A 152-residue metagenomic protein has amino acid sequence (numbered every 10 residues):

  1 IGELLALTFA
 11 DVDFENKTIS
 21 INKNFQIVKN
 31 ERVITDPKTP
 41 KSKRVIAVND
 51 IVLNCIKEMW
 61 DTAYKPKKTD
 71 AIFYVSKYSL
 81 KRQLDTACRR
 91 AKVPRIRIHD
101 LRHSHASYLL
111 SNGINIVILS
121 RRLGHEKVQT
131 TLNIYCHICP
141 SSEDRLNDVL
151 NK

Functional and structural regions predicted by a protein language model:
G2-L7, L119: Alpha-helix N-cap/helix-start motif at helix boundaries, enriched for small hydrophobics
A6-E58: Conserved tyrosine-mediated DNA breakage-rejoining catalytic core shared by Y-recombinases
N16-I21, R97, Y108, S120-I138 (+1 more regions): Short functional hotspots where side chains directly engage DNA or cofactors
Q26, N30-D36, I114, N133-K152: DNA/chromatin major-groove-contacting recognition/catalytic segments
I46, N54, D61-V75, K81-R121 (+1 more regions): Short, basic (Lys/Arg/His-rich) helix/loop patches that form interaction surfaces in the mid-to-C-terminal regions
